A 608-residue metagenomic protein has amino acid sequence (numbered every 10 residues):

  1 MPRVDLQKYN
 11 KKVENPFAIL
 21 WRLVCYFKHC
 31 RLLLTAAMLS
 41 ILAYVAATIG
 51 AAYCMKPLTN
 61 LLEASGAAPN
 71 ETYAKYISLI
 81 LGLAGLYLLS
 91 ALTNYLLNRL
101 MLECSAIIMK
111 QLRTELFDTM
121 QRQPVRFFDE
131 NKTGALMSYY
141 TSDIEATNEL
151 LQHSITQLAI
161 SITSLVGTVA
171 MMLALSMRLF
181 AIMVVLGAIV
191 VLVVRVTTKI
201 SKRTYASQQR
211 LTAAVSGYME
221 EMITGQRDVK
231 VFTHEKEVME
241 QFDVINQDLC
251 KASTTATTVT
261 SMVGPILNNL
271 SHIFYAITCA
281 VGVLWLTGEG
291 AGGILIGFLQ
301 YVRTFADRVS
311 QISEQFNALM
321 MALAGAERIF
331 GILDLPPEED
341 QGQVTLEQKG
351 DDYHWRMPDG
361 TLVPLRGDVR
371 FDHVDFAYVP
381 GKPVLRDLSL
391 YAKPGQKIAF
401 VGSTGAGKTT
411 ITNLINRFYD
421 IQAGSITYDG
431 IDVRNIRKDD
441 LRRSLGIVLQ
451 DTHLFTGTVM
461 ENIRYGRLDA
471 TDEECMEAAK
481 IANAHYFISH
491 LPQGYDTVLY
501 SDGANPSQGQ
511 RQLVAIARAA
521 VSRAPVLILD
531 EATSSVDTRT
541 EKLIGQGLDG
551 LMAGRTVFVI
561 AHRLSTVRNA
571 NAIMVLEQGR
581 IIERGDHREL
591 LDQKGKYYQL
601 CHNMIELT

Functional and structural regions predicted by a protein language model:
M1-T48, E63-I80, L97-M101, S105 (+10 more regions): Membrane-integrated ABC transporters
Y9-K12, P16, L39, A47-E63 (+12 more regions): Juxtamembrane helix-loop junctions of ABC transporter transmembrane domains
C25, H29, V125-R126, I144-L151 (+8 more regions): An intracellular "coupling" helix at the cytosolic face of ABC transporter transmembrane type-1 domains
H29-A43, L86, H153-S207, I277-G292 (+1 more regions): Transmembrane helices of ABC transporter permease
L42-G50, A84-Y95, T147-L150, S154-V166 (+5 more regions): Hydrophobic alpha-helical transmembrane bundles that constitute the permease/transmembrane domains of multi-pass
A64-P69, G85, M171-V185, T255-R328 (+1 more regions): Helix-loop-helix
M120, F242, I329, F371-H373: Conserved catalytic Walker-motif region of ABC-type ATPase nucleotide-binding domains
G350-T608: ABC-type nucleotide-binding domain
